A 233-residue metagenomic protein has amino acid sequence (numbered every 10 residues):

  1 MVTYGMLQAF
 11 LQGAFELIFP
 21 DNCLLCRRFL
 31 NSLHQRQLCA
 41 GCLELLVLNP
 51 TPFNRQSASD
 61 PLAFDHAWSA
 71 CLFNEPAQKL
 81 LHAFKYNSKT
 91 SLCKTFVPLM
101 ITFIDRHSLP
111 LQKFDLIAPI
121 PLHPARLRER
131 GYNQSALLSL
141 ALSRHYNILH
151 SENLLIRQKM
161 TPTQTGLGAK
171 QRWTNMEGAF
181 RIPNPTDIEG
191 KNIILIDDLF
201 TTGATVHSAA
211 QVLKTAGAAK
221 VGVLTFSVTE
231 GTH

Functional and structural regions predicted by a protein language model:
M1-I196, T201-H233: Glycine-rich phosphate/pyrophosphate-handling loop used in enzymes and phosphotransfer proteins
